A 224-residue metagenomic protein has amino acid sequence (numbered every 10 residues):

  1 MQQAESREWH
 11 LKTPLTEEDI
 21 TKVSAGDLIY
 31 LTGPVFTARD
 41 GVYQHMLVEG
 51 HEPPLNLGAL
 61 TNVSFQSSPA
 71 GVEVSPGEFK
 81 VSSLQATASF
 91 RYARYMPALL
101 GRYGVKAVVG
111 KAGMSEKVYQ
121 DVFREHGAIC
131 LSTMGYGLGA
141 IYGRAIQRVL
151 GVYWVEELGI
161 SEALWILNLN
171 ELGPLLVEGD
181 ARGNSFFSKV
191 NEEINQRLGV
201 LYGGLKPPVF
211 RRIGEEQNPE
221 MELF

Functional and structural regions predicted by a protein language model:
E5-L15: Short, structured beta-strand/loop micro-motifs enriched in basic residues and often containing a Trp
H10, Y30, S64, L176-E178: Structured core elements
L15-T16, V35-F36: Short polar catalytic/cofactor-binding loops
V23-S24: Short, well-ordered loop/turn sites that connect or cap secondary structure elements
T37-G173, M221-F224: Feature captures the catalytic cores and cofactor-binding loops of soluble hydro-lyases/lyases that act on carboxylate
R144-F224: C-terminal binding/interaction regions
